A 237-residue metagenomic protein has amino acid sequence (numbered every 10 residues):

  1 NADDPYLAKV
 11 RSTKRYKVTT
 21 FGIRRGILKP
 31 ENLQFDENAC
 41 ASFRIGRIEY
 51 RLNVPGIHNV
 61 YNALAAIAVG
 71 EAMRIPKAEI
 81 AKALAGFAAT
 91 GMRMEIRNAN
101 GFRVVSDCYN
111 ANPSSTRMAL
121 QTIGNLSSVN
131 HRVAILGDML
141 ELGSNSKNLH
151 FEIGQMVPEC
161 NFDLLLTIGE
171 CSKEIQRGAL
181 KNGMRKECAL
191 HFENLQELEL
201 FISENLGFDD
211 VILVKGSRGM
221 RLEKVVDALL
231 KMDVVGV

Functional and structural regions predicted by a protein language model:
N1, S106, V133-D138, D209 (+1 more regions): Short beta-strands and strand-loop turn motifs
N1-R103, Q155-P158, D163, S172-R185: Acidic, Mg2+-coordinating active-site environments of NTP-dependent enzymes
T90, C108-E187, V235-V237: Active-site beta-alpha connecting loops in nucleotide-dependent enzymes
G91-R93, G219, E223-V225: ATP-dependent carboxylate/acyl-activation modules
L180, E223-L230: Short Gly/Thr/Asp-enriched flexible loops that form oxyanion-binding sites at enzyme active sites
E187-L198: Short acidic-hydrophobic, aromatic-tinged amphipathic segments that line or gate anion-handling sites
E197-L206: Short amphipathic alpha-helix with an adjacent loop that forms part of the alpha/beta core around
V211-I212, A228-V237: SAM-dependent methyltransferases
